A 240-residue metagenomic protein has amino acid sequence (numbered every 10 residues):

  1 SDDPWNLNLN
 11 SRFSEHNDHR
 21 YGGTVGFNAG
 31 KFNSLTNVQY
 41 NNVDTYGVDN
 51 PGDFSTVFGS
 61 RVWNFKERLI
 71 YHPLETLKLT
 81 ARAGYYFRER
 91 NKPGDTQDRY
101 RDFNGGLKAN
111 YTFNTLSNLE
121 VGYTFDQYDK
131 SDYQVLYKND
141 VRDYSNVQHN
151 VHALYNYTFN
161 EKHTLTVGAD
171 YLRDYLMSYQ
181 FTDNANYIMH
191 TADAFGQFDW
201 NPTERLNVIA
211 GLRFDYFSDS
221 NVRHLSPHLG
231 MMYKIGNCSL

Functional and structural regions predicted by a protein language model:
S1-N10: A beta-strand signature from Gram-negative outer-membrane beta-barrel systems, especially the internal plug domain
W5, H16, T24-Y100: Periplasmic-side early beta-strands and strand-to-turn transitions of outer-membrane beta-barrels
S11-E15, A29-K31, Y40-D44, Y85-E89 (+4 more regions): Transmembrane beta-strands of outer-membrane beta-barrel pores
F13-E15, G26, F54-R61, D95-D102 (+3 more regions): Replace "Gram-negative outer membrane beta-barrel proteins" with "bacterial and organellar outer membrane beta-barrel
G23-F27, E67-Y71, L107-Y111, A153-Y157 (+2 more regions): Residues on the lipid-exposed face of transmembrane beta-strands in outer-membrane beta-barrel proteins
K31-L35, D44, E75-A81, T115-V121 (+3 more regions): Repeated loop/turn-to-beta-strand initiation elements of outer-membrane beta-barrel proteins
L74, N160-K162, N184-L240: Structural signature of Gram-negative outer-membrane beta-barrels, strongest in the C-terminal barrel of TonB-dependent
T124-V208: Outer-membrane beta-barrel transmembrane domain signature of Gram-negative proteins, especially the mid-to-C-terminal
